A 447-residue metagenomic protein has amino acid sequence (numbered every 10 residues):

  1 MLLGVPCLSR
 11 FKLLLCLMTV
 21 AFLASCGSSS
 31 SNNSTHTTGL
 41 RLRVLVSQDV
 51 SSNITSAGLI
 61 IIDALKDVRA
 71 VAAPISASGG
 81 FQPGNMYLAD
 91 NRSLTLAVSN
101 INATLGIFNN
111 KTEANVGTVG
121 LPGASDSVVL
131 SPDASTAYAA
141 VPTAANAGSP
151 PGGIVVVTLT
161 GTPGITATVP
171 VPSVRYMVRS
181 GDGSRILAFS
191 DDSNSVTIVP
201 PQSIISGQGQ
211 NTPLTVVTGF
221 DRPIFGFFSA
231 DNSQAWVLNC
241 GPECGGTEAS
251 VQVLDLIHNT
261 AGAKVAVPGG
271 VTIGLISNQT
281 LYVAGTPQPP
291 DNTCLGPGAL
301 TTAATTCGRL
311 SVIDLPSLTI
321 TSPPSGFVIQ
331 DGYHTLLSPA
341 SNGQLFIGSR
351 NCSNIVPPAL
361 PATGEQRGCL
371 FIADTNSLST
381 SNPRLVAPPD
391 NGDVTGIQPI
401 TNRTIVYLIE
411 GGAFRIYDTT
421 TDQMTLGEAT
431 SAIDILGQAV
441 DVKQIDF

Functional and structural regions predicted by a protein language model:
M1-L15: Bacterial N-terminal signal peptides that target proteins for export
F11-L13, V20, D67-V68, E113: N-terminal leader/presequence-like segments
T19-V20, L300: Residue-level signal for mature regions of secreted extracellular proteins and peptides
F22-S25: C-terminal motif of bacterial Sec signal peptides marking the signal peptidase cleavage site
G27-F447: Predominantly soluble domains enriched in secretory-pathway, periplasmic, or organellar proteins
